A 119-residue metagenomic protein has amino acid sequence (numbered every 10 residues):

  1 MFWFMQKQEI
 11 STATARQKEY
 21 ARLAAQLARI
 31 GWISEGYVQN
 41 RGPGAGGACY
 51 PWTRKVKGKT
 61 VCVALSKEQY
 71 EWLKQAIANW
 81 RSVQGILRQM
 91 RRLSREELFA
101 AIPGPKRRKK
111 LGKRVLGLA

Functional and structural regions predicted by a protein language model:
M1-A119: A positively charged, amphipathic N-terminal helix/segment that binds anionic biomolecules
